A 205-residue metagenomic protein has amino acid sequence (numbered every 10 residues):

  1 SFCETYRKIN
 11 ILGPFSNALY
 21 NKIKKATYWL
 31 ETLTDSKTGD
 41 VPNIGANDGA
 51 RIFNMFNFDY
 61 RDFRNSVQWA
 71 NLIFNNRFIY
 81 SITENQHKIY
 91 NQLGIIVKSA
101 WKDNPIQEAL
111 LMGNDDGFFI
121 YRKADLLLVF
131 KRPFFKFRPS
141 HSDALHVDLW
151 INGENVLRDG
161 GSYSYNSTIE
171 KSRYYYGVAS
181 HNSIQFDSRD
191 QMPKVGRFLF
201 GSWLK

Functional and structural regions predicted by a protein language model:
C3-V156: Carbohydrate-active enzyme catalytic cores, enriched for enzymes that act on polyanionic acidic polysaccharides
N47-D48, I52-Y60, R64, N71-S81 (+1 more regions): CBM-like, beta-strand-rich accessory domains located in the C-terminal region of large, secreted polysaccharide-active
K136-F137, Y163-Y165: Short, surface-exposed beta-strand-loop junctions and turns on beta-sheet-rich folds
L157-S162: Catalytic Cys-His active-site segments of thiol-dependent hydrolases/isopeptidases
